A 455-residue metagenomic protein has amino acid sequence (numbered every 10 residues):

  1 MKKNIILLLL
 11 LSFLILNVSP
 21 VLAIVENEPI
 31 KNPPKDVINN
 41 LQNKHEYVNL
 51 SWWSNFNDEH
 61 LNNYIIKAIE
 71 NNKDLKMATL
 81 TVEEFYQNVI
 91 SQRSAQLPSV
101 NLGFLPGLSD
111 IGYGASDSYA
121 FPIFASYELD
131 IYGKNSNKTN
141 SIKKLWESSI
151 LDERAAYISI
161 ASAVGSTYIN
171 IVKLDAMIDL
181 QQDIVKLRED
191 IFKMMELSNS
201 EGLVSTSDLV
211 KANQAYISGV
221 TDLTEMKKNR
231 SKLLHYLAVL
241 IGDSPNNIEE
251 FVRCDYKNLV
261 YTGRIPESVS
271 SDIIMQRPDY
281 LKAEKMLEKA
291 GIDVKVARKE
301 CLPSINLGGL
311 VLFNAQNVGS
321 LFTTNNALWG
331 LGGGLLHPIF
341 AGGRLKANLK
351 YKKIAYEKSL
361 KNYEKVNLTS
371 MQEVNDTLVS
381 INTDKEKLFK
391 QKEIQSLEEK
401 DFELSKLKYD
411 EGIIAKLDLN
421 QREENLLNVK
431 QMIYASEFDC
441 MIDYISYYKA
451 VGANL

Functional and structural regions predicted by a protein language model:
K2-E70, K143, K227-M275, N317 (+1 more regions): Terminal intrinsically disordered/low-complexity segments used for targeting and assembly
L61-N63, L105, S118-P122, S126 (+4 more regions): Transmembrane beta-barrel architecture of outer-membrane proteins
N71-N72, E201, E411: Charged, alpha-helical scaffolding/interaction elements associated with membrane systems
K76, Q96-S118, S126-A155, S159 (+5 more regions): Small/polar (Gly/Ser/Thr/Ala-rich) solvent-exposed segments that form structured loops/beta-strands/short helices used
M77-Q92, A156, I160-Q182, D190-L197 (+6 more regions): Amphipathic alpha-helical coiled-coil segments
F124-S126, V296, G334: Outer-membrane beta-barrel architecture
E201-N229: Repeat-solenoid scaffold signature
M226, P278-D279, S359, S436: Metallo-beta-lactamase
